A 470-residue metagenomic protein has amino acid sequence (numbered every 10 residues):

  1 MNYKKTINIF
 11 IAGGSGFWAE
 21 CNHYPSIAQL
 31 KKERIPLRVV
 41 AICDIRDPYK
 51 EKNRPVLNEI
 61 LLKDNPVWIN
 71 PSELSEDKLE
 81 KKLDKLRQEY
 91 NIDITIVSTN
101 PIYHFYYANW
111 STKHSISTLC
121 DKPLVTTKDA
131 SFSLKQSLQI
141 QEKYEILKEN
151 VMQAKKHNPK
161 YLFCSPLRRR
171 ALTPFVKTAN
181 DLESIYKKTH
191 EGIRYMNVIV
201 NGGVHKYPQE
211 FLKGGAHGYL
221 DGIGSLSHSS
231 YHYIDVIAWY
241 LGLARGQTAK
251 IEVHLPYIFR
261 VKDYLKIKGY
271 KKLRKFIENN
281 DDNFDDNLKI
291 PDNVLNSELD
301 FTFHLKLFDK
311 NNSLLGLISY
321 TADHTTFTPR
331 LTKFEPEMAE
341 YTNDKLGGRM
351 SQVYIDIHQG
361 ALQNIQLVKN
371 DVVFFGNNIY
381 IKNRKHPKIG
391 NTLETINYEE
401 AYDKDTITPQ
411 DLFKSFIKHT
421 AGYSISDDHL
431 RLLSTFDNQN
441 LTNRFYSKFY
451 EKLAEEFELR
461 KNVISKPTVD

Functional and structural regions predicted by a protein language model:
M1-K63: N-terminal Rossmann-like dinucleotide-binding module
G13, C21, P25, I102-F105 (+6 more regions): A structural signal for well-ordered alpha-helical segments within the folded catalytic domains of diverse enzymes
V40, P66, N91-D93, R194: Conserved acidic residues
N70-Q153, H157, L172-K177: Beta-loop-alpha module in the N-terminal Rossmann-like domain of NAD(P)-dependent dehydrogenases, especially those
E73-K78, K128-E149, R260-P291, E337-I396: Charged, glycine/proline-rich intrinsically disordered loops and linkers
T127-P208, I223: A contiguous active-site-proximal alpha/beta segment in oxidoreductase catalytic domains
Q209-T326: Rossmann-like dinucleotide-binding domain that binds NAD(P)(H)
E335-D470: C-terminal helical cap and adjacent loop that interface with cofactors, partners, or active-site loops
